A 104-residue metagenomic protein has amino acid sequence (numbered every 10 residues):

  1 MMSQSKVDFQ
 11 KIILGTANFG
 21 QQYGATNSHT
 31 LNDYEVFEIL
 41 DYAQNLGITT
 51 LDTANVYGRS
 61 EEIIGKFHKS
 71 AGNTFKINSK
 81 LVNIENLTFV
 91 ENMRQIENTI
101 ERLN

Functional and structural regions predicted by a protein language model:
M1-F75: N-terminal binding-site loop/beta-alpha segment at the start of enzyme catalytic domains that lines or forms
T30, T88-N104: Glycine/proline-rich, positively charged, aromatic-decorated active-site loop/lid region on the catalytic face
G58, N86-F89: Loop/helix-junction capping segments adjacent to catalytic residues or to phosphate/diphosphate-binding pockets
T74-L87: A short, structured active-site edge motif that brings together acidic residues
